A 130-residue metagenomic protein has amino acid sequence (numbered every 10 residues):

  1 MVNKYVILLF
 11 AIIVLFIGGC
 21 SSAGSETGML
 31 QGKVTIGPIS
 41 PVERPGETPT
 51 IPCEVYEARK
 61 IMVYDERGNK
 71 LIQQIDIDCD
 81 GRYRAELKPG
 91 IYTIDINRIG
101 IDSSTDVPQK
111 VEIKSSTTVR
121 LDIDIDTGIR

Functional and structural regions predicted by a protein language model:
F16-G19: C-terminal motif of bacterial Sec signal peptides marking the signal peptidase cleavage site
S21-A23: Bacterial signal peptide processing site
G28-I36: A short, amphipathic beta-strand motif
G32, I77-A85, I123: Glycine-centered loop-to-beta-strand initiation motif
I36-G68: Short, ordered, surface-exposed loop/turn motifs in non-cytosolic proteins
E66-D80: Short, acidic Ser/Thr/Gly-rich low-complexity loop/linker segments typical of extracellular and cell-surface proteins
G90-G100: A short, solvent-exposed beta-strand micro-motif common in secreted/extracellular proteins
I99-I125: Structured interaction patches on ligand/partner-binding surfaces of diverse proteins
